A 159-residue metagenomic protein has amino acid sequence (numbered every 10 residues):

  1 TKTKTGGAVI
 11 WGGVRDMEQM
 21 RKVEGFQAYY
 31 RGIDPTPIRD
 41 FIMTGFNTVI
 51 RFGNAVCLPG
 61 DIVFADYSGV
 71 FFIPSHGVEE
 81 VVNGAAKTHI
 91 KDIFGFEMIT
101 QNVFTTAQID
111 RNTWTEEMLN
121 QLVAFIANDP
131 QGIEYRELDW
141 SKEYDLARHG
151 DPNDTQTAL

Functional and structural regions predicted by a protein language model:
T1-L58, F72-L159: Feature captures the catalytic cores and cofactor-binding loops of soluble hydro-lyases/lyases that act on carboxylate
V63-F64: Generic structural signal for buried aliphatic residues
